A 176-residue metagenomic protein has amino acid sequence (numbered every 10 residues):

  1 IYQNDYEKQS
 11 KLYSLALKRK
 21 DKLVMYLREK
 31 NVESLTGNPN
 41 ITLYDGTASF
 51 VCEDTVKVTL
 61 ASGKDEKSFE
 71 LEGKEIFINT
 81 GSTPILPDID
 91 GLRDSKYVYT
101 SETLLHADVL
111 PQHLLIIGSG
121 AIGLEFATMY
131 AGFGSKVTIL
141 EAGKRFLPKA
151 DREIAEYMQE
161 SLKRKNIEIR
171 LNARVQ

Functional and structural regions predicted by a protein language model:
I1-L110, G143-L147, E153-I154, S161-R164: Glycine-rich flavin
I1-Q3, G132, K163-R174: Short, basic, helix/turn surface patches
I41-L43, V98, V137, I169 (+1 more regions): Generic structural signal for residues in well-ordered beta-strands
T47-S49, G120, A173-R174: Conserved acidic residues
F69, E75, H113-L115, K136 (+1 more regions): Structural signature of beta-strand start/N-cap positions in the alpha/beta core of ABC transporter nucleotide-binding
D108-A150: Rossmann-like NAD(P)H-binding beta-loop-alpha module
T128, Q159-E160: Alpha-helical segments flanking ligand/cofactor-binding loops in enzyme cores
M158-Q159, V175: Short alpha-helix boundary/capping motifs
